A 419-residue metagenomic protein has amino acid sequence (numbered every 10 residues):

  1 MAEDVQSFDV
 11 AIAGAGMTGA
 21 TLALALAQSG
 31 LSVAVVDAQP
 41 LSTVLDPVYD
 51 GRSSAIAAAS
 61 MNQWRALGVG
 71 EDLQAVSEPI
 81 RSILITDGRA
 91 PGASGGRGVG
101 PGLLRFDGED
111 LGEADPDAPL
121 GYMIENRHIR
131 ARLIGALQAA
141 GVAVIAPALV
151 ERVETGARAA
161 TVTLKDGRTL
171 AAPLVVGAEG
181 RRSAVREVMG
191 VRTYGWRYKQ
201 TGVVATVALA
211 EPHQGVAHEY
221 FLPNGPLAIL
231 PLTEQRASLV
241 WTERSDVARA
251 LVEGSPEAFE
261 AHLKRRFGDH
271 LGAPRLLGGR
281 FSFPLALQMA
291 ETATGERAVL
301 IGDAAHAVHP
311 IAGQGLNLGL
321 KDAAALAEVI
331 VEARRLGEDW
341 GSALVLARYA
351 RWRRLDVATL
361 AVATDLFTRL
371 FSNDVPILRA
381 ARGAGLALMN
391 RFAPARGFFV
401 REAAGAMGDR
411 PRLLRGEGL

Functional and structural regions predicted by a protein language model:
D4-S7, V76-V188, Y194-T201: Conserved N-terminal helical subregion
F8-V35: N-terminal Rossmann-like FAD-binding beta1-loop-alpha1 element of flavoenzymes
A27-Y49: Glycine-rich FAD pyrophosphate-binding loop
V48-A90: N-terminal FAD cofactor-binding segment of flavoenzymes
D107, L222-P284: Conserved FAD/dinucleotide-binding core of flavoprotein oxidoreductases
R182-A217, Q235-A237, E243-V247, L263-K264: Central beta-strand plus flanking loop segment that forms part of the substrate or channel wall within the catalytic
P284-L300, A358-T359, L370: FAD-binding beta-loop-beta segment adjacent to the flavin cofactor pocket
E328-L419: C-terminal helical "tail/cap" subdomain of flavin- and related membrane-associated enzymes
